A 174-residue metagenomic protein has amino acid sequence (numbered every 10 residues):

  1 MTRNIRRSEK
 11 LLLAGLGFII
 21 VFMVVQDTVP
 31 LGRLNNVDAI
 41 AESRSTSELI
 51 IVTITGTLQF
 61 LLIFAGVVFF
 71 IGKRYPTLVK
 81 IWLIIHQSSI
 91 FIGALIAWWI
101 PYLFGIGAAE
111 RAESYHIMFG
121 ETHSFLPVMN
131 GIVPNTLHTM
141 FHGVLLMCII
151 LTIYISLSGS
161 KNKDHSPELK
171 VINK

Functional and structural regions predicted by a protein language model:
M1-F22, T136, C148-P167, N173-K174: Cytosolic juxtamembrane helix and N-cap/initiation of the first transmembrane helix
A14-M23, I81-G105: Hydrophobic alpha-helical membrane-insertion segments
F18-L58: Hydrophobic transmembrane helix segments
S47-V68, I85-S88, I92: Core segments of alpha-helical transmembrane spans in multipass integral membrane proteins
I51-L61, E121-I150: Hydrophobic alpha-helical transmembrane segments
F60-T77, L137-K163: Transmembrane alpha-helical segments in integral membrane proteins
F70-F91, S156-K174: Cytoplasmic juxtamembrane regions at transmembrane-helix boundaries
W98-E121: Juxtamembrane non-transmembrane "cap" segments at the membrane-aqueous interface of multi-pass membrane proteins
